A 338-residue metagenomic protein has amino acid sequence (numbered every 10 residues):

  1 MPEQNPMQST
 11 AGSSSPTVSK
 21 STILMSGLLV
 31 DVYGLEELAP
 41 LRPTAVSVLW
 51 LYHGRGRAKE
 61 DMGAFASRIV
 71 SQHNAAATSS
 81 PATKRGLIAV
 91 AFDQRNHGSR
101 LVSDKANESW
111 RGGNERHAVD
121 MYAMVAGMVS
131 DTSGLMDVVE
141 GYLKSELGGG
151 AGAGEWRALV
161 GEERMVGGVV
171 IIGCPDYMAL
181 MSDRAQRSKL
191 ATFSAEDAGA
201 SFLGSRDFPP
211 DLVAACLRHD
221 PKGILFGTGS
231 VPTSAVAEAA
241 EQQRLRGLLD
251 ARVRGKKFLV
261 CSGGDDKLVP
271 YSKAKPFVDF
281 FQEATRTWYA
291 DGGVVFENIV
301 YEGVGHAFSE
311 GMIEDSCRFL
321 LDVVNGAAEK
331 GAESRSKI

Functional and structural regions predicted by a protein language model:
M1-V46, E329-I338: A domain-start/cap signature at the N-terminus of enzymes
M25-E108, Y271: Short, surface-exposed "cap/lid" segments of acyl-processing enzymes
E36-P43, V70-R85, E140-G161, L245-A251 (+2 more regions): Alpha-helix termini
L41, E163, S188-R318: Serine-hydrolase catalytic core
A91-V119, V169, K189-E196: Short acidic, low-complexity segments enriched in Ser/Thr/Gly/Pro
F92, V169-C174, C261, Y301: Alpha/beta-hydrolase-fold catalytic nucleophile elbow
D104-G152: Alpha/beta-hydrolase active-site loop
S133-G199: Primarily recognizes the serine-hydrolase "nucleophile elbow" in alpha/beta-hydrolase and SGNH/GDSL folds
